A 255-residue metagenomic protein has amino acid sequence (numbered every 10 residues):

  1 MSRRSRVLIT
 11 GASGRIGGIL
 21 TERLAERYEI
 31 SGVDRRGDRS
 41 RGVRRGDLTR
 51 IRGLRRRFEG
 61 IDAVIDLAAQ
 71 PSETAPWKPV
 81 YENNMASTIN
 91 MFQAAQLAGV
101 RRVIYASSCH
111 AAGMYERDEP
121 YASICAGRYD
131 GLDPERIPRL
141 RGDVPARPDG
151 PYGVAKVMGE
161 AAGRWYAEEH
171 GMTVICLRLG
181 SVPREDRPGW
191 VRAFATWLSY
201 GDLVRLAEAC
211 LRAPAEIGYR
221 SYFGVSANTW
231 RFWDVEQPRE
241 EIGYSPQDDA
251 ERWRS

Functional and structural regions predicted by a protein language model:
S5-A25: N-terminal Rossmann NAD(P)H-binding glycine-rich loop of SDR-like oxidoreductase domains
R35-R50: Rossmann-fold cofactor-recognition segment
G46-N83: NAD(P)H-binding glycine-rich loop region in Rossmannoid oxidoreductase-like domains and their noncatalytic homologs
T49, P79-S87, A98, V154-V157 (+1 more regions): Glycine-rich NAD(P)-binding loop of the Rossmann-fold in SDR/ketoreductase-type enzymes
N90-P145, D149: Conserved Rossmann-fold NAD(P)-dependent oxidoreductase catalytic core, especially the SDR/UDP-sugar
S107, G150, E160-E185: Conserved beta-loop-beta element that borders a ligand/cofactor-binding pocket
E168, R178-D186, W197-Y219, A227: Alpha-helical substrate-binding/gating segment
Y219-S245: Conserved C-terminal active-site "lid" loop/helix of NAD(P)H-dependent oxidoreductases that clamps the redox cofactor
